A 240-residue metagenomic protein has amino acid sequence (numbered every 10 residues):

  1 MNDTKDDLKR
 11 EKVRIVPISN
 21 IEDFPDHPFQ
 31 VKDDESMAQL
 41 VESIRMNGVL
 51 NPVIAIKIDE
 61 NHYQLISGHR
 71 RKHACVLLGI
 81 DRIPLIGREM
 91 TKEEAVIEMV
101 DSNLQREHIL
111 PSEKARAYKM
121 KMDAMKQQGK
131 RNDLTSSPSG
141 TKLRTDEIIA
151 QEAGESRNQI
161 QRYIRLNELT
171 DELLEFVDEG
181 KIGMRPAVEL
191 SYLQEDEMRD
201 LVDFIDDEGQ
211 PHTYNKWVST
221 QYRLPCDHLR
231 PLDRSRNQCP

Functional and structural regions predicted by a protein language model:
M1-R88, E94-H108: Short, charged/polar connector segments at secondary-structure boundaries
N2-D3, I97, Q128-G129, K142 (+4 more regions): Short linear motifs centered on Gly/Pro in flexible linkers and helix caps
N20, S137-G140, T220, R236: Compositionally biased regions
F29-Q30, M37, H73-E168, R185-L193: Amphipathic, charge-rich alpha-helical segments that serve as recognition/docking helices
I148, R157-P240: Amphipathic alpha-helical extensions and coiled-coil-like segments
